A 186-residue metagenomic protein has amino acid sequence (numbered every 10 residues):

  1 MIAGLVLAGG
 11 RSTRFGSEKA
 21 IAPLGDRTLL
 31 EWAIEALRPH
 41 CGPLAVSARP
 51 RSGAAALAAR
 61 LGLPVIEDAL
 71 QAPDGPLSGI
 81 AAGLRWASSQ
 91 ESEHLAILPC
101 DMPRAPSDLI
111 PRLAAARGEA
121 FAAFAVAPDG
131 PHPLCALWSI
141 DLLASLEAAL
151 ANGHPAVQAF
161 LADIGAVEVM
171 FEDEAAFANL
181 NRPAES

Functional and structural regions predicted by a protein language model:
M1-H154, A159-A178, P183-A184: Nucleotide and nucleotide-moiety/phosphate-recognizing core
